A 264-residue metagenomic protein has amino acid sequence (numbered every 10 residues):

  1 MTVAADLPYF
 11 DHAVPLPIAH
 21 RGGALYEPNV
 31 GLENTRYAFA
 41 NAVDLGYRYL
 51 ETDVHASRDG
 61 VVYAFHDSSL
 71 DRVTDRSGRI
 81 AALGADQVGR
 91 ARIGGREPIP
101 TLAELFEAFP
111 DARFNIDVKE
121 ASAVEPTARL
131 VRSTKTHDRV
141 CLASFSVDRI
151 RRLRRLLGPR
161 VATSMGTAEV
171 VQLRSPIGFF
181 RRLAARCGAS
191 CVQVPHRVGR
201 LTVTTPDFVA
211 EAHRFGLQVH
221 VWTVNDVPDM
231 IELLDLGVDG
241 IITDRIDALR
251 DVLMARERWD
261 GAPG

Functional and structural regions predicted by a protein language model:
M1-G264: Phosphate-group recognition and catalysis centered on beta-loop-alpha active-site segments
